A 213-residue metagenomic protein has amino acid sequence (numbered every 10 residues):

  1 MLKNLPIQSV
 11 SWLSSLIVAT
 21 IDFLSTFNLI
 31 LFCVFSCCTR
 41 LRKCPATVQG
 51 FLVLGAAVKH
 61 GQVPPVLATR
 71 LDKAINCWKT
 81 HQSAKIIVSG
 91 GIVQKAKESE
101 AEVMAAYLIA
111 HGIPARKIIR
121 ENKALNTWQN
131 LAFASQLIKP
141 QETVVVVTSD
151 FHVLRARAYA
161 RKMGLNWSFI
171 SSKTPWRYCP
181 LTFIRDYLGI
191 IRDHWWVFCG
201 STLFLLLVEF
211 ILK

Functional and structural regions predicted by a protein language model:
L2-S9, I211-K213: Juxtamembrane "helix-exit" motif on the non-cytosolic side of transmembrane helices
S11-S15, A19, F27, L31-T182: A structural signal for short, hydrophobic/glycine-enriched beta-strand patches
I17-S25, L29, H194, F198 (+1 more regions): Alpha-helical transmembrane spans of integral membrane proteins, capturing the lipid-embedded, hydrophobic core of TM
W176-W195: Membrane-interface, cytosolic juxtamembrane amphipathic helix immediately N-terminal to a transmembrane helix, enriched
G189-K213: C-terminal single-pass membrane-anchor helix
